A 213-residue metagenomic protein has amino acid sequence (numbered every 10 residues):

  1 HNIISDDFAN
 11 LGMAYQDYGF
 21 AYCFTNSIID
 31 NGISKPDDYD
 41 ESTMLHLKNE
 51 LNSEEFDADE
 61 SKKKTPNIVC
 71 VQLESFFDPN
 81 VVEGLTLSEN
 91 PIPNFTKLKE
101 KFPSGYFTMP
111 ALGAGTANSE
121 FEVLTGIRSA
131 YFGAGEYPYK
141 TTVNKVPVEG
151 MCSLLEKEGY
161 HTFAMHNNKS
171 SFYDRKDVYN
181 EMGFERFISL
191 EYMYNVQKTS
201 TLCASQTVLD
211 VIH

Functional and structural regions predicted by a protein language model:
N2-H213: Soluble catalytic regions of membrane-associated enzymes that act on cell-envelope and secretory-pathway components
